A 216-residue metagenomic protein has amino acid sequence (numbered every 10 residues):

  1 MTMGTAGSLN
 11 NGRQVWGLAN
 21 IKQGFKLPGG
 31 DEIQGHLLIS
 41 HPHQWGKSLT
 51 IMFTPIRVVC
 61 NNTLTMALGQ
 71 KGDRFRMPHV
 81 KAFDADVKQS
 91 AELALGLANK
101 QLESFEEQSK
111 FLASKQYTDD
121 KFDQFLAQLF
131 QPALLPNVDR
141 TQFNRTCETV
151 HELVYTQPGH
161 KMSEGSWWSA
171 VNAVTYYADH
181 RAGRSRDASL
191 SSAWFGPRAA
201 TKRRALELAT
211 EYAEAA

Functional and structural regions predicted by a protein language model:
T5-G7, I21-A216: Intrinsically disordered, low-complexity regions enriched in serine/threonine
R13-V15: Long, leucine/valine-rich, helix-dominated scaffolding and oligomerization segments
L18: Conserved short secondary-structure elements within globular domains
